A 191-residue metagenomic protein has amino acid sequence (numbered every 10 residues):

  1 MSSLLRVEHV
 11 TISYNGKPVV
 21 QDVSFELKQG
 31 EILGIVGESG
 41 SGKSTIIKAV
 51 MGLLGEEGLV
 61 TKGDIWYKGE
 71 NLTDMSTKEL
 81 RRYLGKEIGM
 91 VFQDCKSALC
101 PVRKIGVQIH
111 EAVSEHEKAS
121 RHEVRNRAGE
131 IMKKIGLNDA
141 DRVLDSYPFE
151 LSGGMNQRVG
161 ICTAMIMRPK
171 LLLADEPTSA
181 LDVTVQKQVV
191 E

Functional and structural regions predicted by a protein language model:
V36-E38: The feature captures the beta-strand-to-loop junction immediately N-terminal to the Walker
V60-N71: Conserved ABC transporter NBD signature motif
L72-G89, E115: ABC ATPase NBD coupling module
I109, I161, V185, V189: Hydrophobic anchor residue at the start of the ABC signature
S146-L151, M155: Conserved ABC ATPase signature
I166-K170: A short, proline-enriched helix->beta-strand linker immediately N-terminal to the Walker B motif in ABC-type P-loop
